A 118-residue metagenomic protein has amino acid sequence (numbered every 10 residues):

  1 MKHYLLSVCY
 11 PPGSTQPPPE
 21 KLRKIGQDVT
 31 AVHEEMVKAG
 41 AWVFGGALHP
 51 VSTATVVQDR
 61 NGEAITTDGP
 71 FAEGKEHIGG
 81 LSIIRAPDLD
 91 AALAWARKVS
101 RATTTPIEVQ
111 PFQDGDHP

Functional and structural regions predicted by a protein language model:
M1-P118: Conserved, structured core segments of small domains
